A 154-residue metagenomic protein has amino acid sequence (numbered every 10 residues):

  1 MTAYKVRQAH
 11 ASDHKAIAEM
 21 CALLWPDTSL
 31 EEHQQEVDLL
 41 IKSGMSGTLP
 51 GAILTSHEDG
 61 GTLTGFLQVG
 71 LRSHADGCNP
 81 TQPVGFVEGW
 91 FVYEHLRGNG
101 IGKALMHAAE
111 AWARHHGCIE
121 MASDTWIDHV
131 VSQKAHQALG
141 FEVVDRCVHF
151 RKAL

Functional and structural regions predicted by a protein language model:
M1-S12: Conserved N-terminal entry element of GNAT/NAT acetyltransferase domains
E19-E32: Helix-loop element at the rim of GNAT/NAT acetyltransferase active sites that forms part of the acceptor-substrate
L30-I53, Q68: Active-site rim helix/loop that mediates acceptor-substrate recognition in acyltransferases
T62-L71, F86, F91: Conserved beta-strand in the GNAT
S73-V87, R97, D145: A conserved beta-turn-beta hairpin within the catalytic core of GNAT-like acetyltransferases that forms part
G98-A111, A138: Conserved acetyl-CoA-binding loop-helix of GNAT-fold acetyltransferases
K103, H115, I127-D145: Conserved active-site alpha-helix within GNAT-family acetyltransferase domains
A113-T125: Conserved GNAT acetyl-CoA-binding A-motif
